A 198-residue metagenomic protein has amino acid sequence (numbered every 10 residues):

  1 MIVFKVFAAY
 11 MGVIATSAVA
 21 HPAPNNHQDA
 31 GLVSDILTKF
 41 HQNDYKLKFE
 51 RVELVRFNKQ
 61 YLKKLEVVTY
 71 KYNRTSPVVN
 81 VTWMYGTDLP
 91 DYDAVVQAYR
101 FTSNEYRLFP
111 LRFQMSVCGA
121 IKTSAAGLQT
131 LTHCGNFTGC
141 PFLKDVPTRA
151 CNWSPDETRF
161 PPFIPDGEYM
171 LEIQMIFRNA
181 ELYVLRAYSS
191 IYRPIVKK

Functional and structural regions predicted by a protein language model:
I2-L131, G135-N136, P141-F142, V146-A150 (+1 more regions): N-terminal onset of structured domains
S154-D156: Generic short beta-strand segments
